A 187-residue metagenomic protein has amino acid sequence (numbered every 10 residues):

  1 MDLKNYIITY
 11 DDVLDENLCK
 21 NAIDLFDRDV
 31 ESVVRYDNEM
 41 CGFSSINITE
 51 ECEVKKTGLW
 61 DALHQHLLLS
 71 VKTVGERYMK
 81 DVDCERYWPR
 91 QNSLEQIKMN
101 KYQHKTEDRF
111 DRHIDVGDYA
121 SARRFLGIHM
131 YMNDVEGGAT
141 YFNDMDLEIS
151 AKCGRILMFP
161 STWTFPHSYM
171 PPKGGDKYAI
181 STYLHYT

Functional and structural regions predicted by a protein language model:
M1-I156, T164-T187: Fe(II)/2-oxoglutarate oxygenase catalytic core
